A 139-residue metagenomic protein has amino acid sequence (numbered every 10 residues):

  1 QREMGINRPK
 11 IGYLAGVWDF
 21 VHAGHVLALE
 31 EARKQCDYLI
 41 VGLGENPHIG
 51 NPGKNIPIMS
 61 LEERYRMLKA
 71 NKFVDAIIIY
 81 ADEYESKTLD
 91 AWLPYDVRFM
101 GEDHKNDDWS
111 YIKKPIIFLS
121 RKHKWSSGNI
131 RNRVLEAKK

Functional and structural regions predicted by a protein language model:
Q1-K139: Nucleotidyltransferase catalytic core that binds NTPs
